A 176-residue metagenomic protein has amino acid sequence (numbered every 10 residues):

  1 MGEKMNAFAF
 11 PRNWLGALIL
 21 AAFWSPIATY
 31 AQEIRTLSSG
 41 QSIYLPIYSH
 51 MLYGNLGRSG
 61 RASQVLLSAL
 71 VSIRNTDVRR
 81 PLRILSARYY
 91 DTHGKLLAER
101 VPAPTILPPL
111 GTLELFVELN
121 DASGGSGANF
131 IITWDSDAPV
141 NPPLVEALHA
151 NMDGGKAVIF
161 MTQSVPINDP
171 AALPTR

Functional and structural regions predicted by a protein language model:
E3-G16: Bacterial N-terminal signal peptides that target proteins for export
G16-P26: Bacterial N-terminal signal peptides
I27-A31: Sec/Tat signal peptide C-region and signal peptidase I cleavage site
Q32-S63, D153-R176: Conserved functional hotspot residues at active sites or interaction interfaces
S59-L70, A128: Short, solvent-exposed loop/turn segments enriched in Ser/Thr/Gly
I73-R80: Asparagine-centered strand-capping/turn motif at beta-strand->loop junctions
T92-N129: Intrinsically disordered, low-complexity Pro/Gly/Ser/Thr-rich segments with frequent PxxP/GP/PP motifs and embedded
D121-R176: Terminal connector regions
